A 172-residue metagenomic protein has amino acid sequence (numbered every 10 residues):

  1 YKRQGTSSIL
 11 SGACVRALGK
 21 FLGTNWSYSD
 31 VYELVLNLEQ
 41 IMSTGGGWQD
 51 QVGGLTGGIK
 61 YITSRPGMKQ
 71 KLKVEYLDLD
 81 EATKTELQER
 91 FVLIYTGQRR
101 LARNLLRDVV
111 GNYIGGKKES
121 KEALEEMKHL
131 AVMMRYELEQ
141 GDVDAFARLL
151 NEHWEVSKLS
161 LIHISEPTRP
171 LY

Functional and structural regions predicted by a protein language model:
G5-T24: DPxDG-like acidic metal-binding loop motif
K20, E33-T44, Q51-S165, R169: C-terminal nucleotide
Y28-S29: A sequence/structural signal of beta-propeller blade repeats
